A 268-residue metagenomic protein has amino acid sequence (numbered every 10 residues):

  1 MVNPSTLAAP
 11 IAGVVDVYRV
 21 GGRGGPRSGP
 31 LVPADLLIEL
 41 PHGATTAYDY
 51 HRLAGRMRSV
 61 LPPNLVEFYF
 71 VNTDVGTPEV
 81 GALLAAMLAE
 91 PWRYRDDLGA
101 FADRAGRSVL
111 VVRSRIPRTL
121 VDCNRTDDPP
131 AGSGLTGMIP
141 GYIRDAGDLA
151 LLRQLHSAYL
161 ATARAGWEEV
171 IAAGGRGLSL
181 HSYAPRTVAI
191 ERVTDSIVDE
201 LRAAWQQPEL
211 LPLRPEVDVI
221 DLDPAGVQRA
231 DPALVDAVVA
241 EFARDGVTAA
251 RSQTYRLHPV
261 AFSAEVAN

Functional and structural regions predicted by a protein language model:
V2-N268: N-terminal catalytic or cofactor-binding beta/alpha core of small enzyme domains
